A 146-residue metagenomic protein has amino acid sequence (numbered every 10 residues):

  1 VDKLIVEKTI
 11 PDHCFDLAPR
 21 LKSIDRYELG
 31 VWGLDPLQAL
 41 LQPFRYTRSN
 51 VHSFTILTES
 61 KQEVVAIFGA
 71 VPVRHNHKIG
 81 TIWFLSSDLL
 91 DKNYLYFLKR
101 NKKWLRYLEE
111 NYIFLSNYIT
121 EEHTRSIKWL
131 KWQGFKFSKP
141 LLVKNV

Functional and structural regions predicted by a protein language model:
D2-P19, D25, G30: A short beta-loop-alpha structural element at the N-terminal edge of CoA-dependent acyl/N-acetyltransferase catalytic
K3, I113-S116: Short active-site oxyanion
G30-V51: Active-site rim helix/loop that mediates acceptor-substrate recognition in acyltransferases
N50-G69: Conserved beta-hairpin
F68-H77: A conserved beta-strand-loop-helix scaffold within acyl/acetyltransferase catalytic domains
H77-K92, Y96-F97: Conserved acetyl-CoA binding element of GNAT-fold acetyltransferases
N93-Y107, K128, W132: Conserved acetyl-CoA-binding loop-helix of GNAT-fold acetyltransferases
L115-K131, K136, L142-N145: Conserved beta-strand-loop-alpha-helix junction that forms the acyl-donor binding cleft
